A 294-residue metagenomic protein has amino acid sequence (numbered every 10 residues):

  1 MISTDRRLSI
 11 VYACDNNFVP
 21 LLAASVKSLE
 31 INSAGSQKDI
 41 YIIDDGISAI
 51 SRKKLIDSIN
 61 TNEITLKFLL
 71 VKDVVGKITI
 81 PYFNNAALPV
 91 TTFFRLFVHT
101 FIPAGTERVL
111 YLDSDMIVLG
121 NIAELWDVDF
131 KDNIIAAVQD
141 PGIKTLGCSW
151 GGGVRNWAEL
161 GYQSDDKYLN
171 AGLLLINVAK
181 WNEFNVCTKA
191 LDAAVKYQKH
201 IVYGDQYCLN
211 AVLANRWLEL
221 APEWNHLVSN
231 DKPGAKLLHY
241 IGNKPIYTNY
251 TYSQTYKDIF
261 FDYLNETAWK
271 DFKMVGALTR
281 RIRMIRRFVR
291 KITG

Functional and structural regions predicted by a protein language model:
M1-C14, A171, I176-G294: A glycosyltransferase accessory/donor-loop signature
S28-S36: Short, acidic, metal-binding catalytic loop of nucleotide-sugar glycosyltransferases
K38-G46, A137-Q139: Short internal beta-strands
I47-K53, T145: Short, charged/polar "capping" segments at the starts of alpha-helices and the immediately preceding loops
D57-T100: Active-site-proximal specificity loops/subdomain of glycosyltransferases
K72-G76, T91-G147, L175: GT-A fold catalytic core of metal-dependent nucleotide-sugar glycosyltransferases, centered on the diacidic
A87-L88, Y162-D166, Q198-H200: Short Gly/Pro-enriched turn/cap motifs at secondary-structure boundaries
D127-K189: Conserved catalytic core of nucleotide-sugar-dependent glycosyltransferases
